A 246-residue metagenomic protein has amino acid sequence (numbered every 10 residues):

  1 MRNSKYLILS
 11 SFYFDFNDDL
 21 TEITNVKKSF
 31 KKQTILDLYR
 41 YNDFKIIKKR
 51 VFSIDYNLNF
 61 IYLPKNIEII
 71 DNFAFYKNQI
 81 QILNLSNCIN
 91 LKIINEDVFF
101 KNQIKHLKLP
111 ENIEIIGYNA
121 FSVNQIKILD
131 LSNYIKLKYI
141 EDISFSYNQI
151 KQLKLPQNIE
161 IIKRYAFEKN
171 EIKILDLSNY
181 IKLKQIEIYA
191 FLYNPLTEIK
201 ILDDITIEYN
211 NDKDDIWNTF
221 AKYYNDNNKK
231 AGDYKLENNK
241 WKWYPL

Functional and structural regions predicted by a protein language model:
M1-L7: PEST-like, low-complexity acidic/proline-rich intrinsically disordered segments, predominantly at protein N-termini
L7-T21, F30-I46, Y56-I69, Q79-I93 (+6 more regions): Structural signature of tandem-repeat unit edges
N25-V26, W243: Short linear proline/tyrosine/threonine-rich motifs used for host-factor recruitment and membrane trafficking/assembly
K27-K28, V51: Acidic, Ser/Thr
K48-V51, D71-A74, N95-V98, G117-A120 (+3 more regions): Consensus positions within tandem repeat domains that build extended binding/scaffold surfaces
